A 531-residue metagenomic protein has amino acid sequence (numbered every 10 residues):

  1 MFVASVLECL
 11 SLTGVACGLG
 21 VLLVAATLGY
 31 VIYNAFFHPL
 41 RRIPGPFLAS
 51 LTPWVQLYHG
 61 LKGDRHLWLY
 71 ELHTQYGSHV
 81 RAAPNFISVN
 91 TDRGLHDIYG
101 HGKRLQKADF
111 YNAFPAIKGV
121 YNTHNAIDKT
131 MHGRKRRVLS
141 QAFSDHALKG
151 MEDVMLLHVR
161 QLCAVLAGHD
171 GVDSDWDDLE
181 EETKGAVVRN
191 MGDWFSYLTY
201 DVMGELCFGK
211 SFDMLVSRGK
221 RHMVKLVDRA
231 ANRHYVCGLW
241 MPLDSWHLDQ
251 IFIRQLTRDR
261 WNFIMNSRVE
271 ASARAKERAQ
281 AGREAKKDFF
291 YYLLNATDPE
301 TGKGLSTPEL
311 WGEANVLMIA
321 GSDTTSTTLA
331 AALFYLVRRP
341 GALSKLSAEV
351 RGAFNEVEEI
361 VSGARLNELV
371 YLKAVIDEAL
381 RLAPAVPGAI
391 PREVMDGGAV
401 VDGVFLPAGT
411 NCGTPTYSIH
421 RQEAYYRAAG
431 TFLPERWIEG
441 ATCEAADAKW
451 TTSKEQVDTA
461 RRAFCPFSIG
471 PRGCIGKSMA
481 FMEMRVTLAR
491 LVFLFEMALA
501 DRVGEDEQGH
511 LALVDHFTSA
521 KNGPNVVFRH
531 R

Functional and structural regions predicted by a protein language model:
F2-R134, K149, L156-Q161, L198 (+6 more regions): N-terminal membrane-proximal hinge/A-helix region immediately C-terminal to the signal-anchor transmembrane segment
L48, E152, L156, D175-G185 (+9 more regions): Cytochrome P450 I-helix active-site segment
T74, V80, E300-P308, V361-E378 (+3 more regions): Cytochrome P450 C-terminal beta-domain/meander region
K107-A116, G150-L329, K345: Cytochrome P450 heme-thiolate monooxygenase catalytic core
A167-G168, P340-A342, T459-A460, G473 (+1 more regions): Cytochrome P450 heme-binding "Cys pocket" and the immediately downstream C-terminal segment
E309, E313-V316, S322-D323, V400-F405 (+3 more regions): C-terminal, well-structured subdomains that either form a transmembrane helix-short loop-helix hairpin in multi-pass
T324-V337, T487: Short, small-residue alpha-helix embedded
T414-K454: Conserved cytochrome P450 K-helix/beta-meander segment immediately N-terminal to the heme-binding cysteine loop
